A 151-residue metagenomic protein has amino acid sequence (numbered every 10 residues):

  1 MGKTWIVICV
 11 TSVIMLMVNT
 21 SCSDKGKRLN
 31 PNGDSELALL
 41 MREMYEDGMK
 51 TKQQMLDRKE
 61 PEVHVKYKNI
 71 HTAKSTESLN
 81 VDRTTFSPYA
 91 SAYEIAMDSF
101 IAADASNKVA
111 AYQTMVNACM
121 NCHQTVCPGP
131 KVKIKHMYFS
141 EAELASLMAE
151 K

Functional and structural regions predicted by a protein language model:
M1-L29: Bacterial Sec-dependent N-terminal signal peptides
C22-V116, P128-K151: Extracytoplasmic c-type cytochrome modules immediately beyond a signal peptide or single-pass transmembrane anchor
M120-P128: Detector for the c-type heme attachment site
